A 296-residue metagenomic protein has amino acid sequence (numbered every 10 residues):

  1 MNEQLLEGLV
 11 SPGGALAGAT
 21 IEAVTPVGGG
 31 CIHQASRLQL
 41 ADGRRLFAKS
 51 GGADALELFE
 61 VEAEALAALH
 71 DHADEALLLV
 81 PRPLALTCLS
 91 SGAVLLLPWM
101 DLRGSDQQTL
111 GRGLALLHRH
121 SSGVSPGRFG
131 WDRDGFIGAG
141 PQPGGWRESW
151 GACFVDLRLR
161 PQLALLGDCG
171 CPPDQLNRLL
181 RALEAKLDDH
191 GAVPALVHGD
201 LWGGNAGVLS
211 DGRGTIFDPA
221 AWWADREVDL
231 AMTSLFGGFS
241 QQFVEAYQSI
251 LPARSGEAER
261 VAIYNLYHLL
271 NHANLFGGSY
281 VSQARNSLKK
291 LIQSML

Functional and structural regions predicted by a protein language model:
N2-G14, S122-L196, L209, M295: An alpha-helical support segment within catalytic cores of ATP-dependent transferases
G18, D42-L46, R213: Short acidic/polar mixed-charge low-complexity motifs
G18-T25: Conserved N-terminal boundary motif of the eukaryotic protein kinase catalytic domain
P26-A152: ATP-binding pocket architecture of kinase catalytic cores
A53, L102, R160, G214 (+1 more regions): Activation segment
P143-V155, A164, H190-L196, G203-A262 (+1 more regions): Active-site Asp-x-Gly
I263-H272: Short helix/strand-capping connector loops at secondary-structure junctions
H272-L296: ATP/Mg2+ or Mg2+-diphosphate-binding catalytic cores that bind nucleotide phosphates or diphosphates via glycine-rich
